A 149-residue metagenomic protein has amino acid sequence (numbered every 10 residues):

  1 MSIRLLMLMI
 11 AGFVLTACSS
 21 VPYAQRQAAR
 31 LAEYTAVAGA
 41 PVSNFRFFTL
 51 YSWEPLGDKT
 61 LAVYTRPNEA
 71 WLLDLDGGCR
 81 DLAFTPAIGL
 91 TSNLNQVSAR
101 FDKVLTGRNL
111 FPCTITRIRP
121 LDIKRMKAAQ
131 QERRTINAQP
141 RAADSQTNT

Functional and structural regions predicted by a protein language model:
M1-M7: Bacterial N-terminal signal peptides that target proteins for export
M7, L50-S52, G107: Residues embedded in well-ordered secondary-structure elements
A11, S43-R46, F111: Extracytoplasmic/secreted proteins and extracellular or luminal domains
V14-A17: C-terminal motif of bacterial Sec signal peptides marking the signal peptidase cleavage site
S19-L82, P140-Q146: N-terminal secretory signal peptides
C79-N148: Helix-rich interaction surfaces within compact, conserved domain-sized segments that mediate assembly or partner
